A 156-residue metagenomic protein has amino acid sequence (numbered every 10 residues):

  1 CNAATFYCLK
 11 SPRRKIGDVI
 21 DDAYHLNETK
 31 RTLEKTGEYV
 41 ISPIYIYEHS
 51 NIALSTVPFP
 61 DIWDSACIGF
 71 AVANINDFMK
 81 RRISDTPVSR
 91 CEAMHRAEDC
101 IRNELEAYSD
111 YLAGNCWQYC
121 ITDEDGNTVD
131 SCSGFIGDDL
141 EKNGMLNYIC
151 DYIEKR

Functional and structural regions predicted by a protein language model:
C1-R156: Acidic interaction surfaces
